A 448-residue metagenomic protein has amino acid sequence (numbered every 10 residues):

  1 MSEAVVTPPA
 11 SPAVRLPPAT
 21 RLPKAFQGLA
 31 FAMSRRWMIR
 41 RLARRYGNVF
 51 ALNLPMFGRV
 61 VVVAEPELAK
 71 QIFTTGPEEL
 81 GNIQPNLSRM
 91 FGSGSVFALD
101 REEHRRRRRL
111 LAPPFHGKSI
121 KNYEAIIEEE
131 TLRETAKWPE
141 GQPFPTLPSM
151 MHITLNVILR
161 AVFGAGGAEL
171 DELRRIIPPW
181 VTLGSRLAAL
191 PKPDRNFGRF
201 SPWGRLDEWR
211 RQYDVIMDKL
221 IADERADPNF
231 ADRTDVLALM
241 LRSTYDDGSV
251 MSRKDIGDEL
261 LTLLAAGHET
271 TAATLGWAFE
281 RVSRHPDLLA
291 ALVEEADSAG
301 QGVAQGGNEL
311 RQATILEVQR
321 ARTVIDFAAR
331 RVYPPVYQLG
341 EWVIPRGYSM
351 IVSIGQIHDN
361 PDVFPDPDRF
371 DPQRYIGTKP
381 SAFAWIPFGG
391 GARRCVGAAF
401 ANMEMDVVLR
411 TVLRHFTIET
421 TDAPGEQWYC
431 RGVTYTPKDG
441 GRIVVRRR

Functional and structural regions predicted by a protein language model:
S2-D100, R106, K121, A125-R133 (+2 more regions): N-terminal membrane-proximal hinge/A-helix region immediately C-terminal to the signal-anchor transmembrane segment
S2-V14, L80-S88, E103, S119-A273: Cytochrome P450 heme-thiolate monooxygenase catalytic core
E3-P8, P12, A43, T131 (+6 more regions): Cytochrome P450 proximal C-terminal region
G28-G47, Q301-G340, P361: Conserved cytochrome P450 K-helix E-x-x-R motif and the immediately C-terminal K′/meander segment
T270-E295, A399-R414: Cytochrome P450 catalytic-core helices
V352-T378: Conserved cytochrome P450 K-helix/beta-meander segment immediately N-terminal to the heme-binding cysteine loop
